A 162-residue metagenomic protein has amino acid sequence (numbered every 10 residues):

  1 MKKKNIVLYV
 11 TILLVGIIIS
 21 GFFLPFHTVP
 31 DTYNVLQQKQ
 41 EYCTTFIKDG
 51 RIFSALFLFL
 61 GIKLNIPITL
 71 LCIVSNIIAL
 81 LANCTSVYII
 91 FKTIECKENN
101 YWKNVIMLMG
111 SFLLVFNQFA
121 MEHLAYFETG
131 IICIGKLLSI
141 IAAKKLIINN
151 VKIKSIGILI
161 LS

Functional and structural regions predicted by a protein language model:
K2-K3, F91-K103, I147-K154: Membrane-interface helix-boundary motifs at transmembrane edges
K4-P30: Transmembrane signal-anchor helices characteristic of membrane glycosylation enzymes that use polyprenol
G21-Q37, T45-F57: Extracytoplasmic catalytic/substrate-binding loops of multi-pass membrane glycan-assembly enzymes
F22-P30, G61-N65, F91-I94, V115-A125: Juxtamembrane "helix-exit" motif on the non-cytosolic side of transmembrane helices
T44-N76: Short hydrophobic/aromatic helix or loop-helix immediately within or flanking a transmembrane segment in polytopic
I47, R51, W102-I147: Membrane-interface micro-motifs in multi-pass membrane enzymes
I77-N99, I141: Transmembrane-helix motifs of polytopic, lipid-linked glycan transferases
K154-S162: Membrane-interface alpha helices of multi-pass inner-membrane proteins
